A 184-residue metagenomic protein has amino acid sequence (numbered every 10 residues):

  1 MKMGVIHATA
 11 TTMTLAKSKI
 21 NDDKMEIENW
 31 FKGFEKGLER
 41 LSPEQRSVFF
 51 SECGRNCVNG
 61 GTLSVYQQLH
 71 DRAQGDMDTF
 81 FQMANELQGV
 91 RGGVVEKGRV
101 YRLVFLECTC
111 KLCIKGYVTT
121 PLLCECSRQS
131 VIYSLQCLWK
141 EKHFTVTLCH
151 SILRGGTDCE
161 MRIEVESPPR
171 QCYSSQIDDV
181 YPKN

Functional and structural regions predicted by a protein language model:
M1-L122, H143-S151, G155-D158, E166-N184: N-terminal accessory segment detector
L122-E141: Active-site helix/loop of acyl-thioester processing domains in fatty-acid/polyketide metabolism, spanning hotdog-fold
M161: An aromatic- and glycine-enriched ligand-binding surface/loop that stacks and positions planar moieties
